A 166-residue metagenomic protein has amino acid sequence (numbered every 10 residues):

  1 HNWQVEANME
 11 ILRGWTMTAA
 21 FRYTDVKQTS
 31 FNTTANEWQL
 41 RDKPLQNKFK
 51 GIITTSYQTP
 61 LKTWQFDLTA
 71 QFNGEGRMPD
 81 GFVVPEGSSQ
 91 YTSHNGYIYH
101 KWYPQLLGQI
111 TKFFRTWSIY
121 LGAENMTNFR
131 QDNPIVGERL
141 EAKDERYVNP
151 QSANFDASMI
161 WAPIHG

Functional and structural regions predicted by a protein language model:
H1, L45-G51, W102-L106, R115 (+1 more regions): Residues that define the transmembrane beta-barrel architecture of outer-membrane proteins
H1-G81: Gram-negative outer-membrane beta-barrel transporters
N2-Q4, T34-K43, T92-Y97, L107 (+2 more regions): Extracellular loop and loop/strand-boundary signature of outer-membrane beta-barrel proteins
A7-N8, I110-F114: Alpha-helix C-terminal capping segments
S30-D42, F82-T92, I135-E145: Flexible, surface-exposed loop regions and adjacent strand-edge segments of Gram-negative outer-membrane beta-barrel
T69, D80, V84-P85, Y91-I98 (+2 more regions): Extracytoplasmic gating/loop element in the C-terminal half of outer-membrane beta-barrel translocons and assembly
F72-V83, K112-G166: C-terminal beta-signal and adjacent terminal beta-strands/loops of Gram-negative outer-membrane beta-barrel proteins
